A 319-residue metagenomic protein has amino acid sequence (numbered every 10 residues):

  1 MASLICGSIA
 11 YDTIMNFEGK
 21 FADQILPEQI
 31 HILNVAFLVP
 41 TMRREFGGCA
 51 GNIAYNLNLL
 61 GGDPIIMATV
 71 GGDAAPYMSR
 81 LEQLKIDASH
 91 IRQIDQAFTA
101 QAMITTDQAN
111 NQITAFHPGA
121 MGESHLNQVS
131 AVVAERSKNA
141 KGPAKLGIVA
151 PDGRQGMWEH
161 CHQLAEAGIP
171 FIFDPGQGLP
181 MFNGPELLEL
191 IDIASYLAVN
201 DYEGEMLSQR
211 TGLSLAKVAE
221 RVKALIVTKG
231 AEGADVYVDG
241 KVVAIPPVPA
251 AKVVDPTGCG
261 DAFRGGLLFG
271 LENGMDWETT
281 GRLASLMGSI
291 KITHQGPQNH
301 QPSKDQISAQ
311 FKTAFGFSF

Functional and structural regions predicted by a protein language model:
M1-I65, P76, F319: Glycine-rich phosphate/adenosyl-contacting loop at the front of the ribokinase-like
S3, D63-P64, A88, F171 (+1 more regions): Hydrophobic anchor at the start of a short beta-strand that flanks the dinucleotide cofactor-binding loop
S8, A68-G72, T106-Q108, H117 (+1 more regions): Cofactor-binding loop segments of dinucleotide-utilizing enzymes, especially the Rossmann-like FAD- and NAD(P)+-binding
N58, A165, E272: Gly/Ala-rich phosphate-binding loop of Rossmann-like dinucleotide-binding domains, activating on the conserved
E82-A97: A glycine-rich helix N-cap at a beta->alpha junction
H90-I94, A102-P151: Conserved phosphate-binding/catalytic loop of the ribokinase/pfkB sugar-kinase fold
E159-I245, K252: Conserved phosphate/ATP/ADP-binding segment of small-molecule kinases
G212-F319: Conserved phosphate-binding/catalytic region of the ribokinase-like
